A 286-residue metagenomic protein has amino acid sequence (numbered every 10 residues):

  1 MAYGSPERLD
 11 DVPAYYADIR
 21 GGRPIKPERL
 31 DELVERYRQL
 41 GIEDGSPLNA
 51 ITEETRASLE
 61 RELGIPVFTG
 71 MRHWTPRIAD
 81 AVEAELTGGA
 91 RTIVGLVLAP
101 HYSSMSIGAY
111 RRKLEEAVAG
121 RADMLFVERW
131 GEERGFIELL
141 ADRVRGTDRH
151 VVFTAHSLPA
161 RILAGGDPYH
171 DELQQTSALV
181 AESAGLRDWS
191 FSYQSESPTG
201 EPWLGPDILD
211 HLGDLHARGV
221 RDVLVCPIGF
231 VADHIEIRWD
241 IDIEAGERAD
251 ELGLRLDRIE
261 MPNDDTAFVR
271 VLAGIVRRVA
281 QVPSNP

Functional and structural regions predicted by a protein language model:
M1-P286: Active-site-proximal alpha-helix that buttresses catalytic centers in soluble enzyme cores
